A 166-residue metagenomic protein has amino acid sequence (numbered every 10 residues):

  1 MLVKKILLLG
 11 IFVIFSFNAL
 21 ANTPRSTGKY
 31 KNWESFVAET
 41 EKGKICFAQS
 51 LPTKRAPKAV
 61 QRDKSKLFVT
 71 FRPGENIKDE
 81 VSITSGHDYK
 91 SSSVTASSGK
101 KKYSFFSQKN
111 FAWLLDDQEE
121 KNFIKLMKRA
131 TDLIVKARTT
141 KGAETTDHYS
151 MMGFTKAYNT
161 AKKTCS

Functional and structural regions predicted by a protein language model:
L2-G10: Sec-dependent signal peptide recognition, specifically the positively charged N-region followed immediately by
S16-N18: N-terminal signal peptide c-region/cleavage motif recognized by signal peptidases
A21-S166: A generic "folded-domain core" signal
